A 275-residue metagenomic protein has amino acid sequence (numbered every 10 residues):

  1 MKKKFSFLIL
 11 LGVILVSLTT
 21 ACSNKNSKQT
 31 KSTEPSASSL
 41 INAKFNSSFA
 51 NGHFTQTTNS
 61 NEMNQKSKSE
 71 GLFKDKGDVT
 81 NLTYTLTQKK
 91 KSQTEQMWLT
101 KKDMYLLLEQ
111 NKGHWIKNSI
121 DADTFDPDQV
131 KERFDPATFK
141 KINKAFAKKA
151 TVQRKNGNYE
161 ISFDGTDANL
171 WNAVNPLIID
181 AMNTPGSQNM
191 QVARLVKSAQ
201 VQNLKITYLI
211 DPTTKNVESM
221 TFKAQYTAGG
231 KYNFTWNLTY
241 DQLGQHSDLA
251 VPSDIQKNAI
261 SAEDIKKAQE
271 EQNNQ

Functional and structural regions predicted by a protein language model:
M1-I9: Bacterial N-terminal signal peptides that target proteins for export
G12-V16: Alpha-helical transmembrane segments
S17-A21: C-terminal motif of bacterial Sec signal peptides marking the signal peptidase cleavage site
S23-Q275: Subset-of-secretome marker
